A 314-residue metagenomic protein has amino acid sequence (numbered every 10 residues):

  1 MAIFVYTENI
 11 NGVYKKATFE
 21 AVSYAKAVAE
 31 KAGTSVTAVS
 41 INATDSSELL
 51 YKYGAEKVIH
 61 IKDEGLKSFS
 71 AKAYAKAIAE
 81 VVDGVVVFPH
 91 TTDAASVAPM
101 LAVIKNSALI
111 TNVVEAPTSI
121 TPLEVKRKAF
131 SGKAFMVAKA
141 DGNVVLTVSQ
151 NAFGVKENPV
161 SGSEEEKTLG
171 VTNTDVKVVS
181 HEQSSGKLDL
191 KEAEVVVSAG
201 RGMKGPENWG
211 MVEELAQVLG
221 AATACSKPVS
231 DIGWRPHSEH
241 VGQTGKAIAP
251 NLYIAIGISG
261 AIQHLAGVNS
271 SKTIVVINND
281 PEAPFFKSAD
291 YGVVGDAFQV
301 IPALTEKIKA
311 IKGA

Functional and structural regions predicted by a protein language model:
M1-A314: N-terminal glycine-rich FAD/FM-binding segment characteristic of electron-transfer flavoproteins
